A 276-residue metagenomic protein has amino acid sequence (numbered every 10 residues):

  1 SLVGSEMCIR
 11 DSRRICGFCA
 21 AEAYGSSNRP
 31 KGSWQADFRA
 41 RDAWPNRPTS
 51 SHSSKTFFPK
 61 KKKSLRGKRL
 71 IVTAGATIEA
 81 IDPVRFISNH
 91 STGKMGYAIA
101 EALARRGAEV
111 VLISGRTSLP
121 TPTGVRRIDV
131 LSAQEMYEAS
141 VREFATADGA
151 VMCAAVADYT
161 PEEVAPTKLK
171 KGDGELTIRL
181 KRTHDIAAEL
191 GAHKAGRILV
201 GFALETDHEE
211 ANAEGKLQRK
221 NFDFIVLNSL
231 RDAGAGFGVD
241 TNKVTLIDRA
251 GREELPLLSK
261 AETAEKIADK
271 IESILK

Functional and structural regions predicted by a protein language model:
L2-I9: Short, small-residue-biased leader/transition segments that mark boundaries at the very start of proteins
S5, P161-A261, K266-K276: Glycine-rich phosphate/nucleotide-binding loop
R13-G25, S64-S132: Glycine-rich phosphate/diphosphate-binding loop of Rossmann-like nucleotide-binding domains
I15-N28, T121-E138, A203-I225: Short, electropositive alpha-helical surface patch
E22, K31-R69, S88, R231-K276: Glycine-rich phosphate/pyrophosphate-binding loop and the adjoining helix
R69, D148-G149, I198: Structural motif
I71-G75, I113-S114, M152-A154, G201-A203 (+1 more regions): Short beta-strand segments
R116, G124-A188: A glycine- and small/hydrophobic-rich beta-loop-beta segment that serves as a flexible "lid/hinge" or phosphate-binding
